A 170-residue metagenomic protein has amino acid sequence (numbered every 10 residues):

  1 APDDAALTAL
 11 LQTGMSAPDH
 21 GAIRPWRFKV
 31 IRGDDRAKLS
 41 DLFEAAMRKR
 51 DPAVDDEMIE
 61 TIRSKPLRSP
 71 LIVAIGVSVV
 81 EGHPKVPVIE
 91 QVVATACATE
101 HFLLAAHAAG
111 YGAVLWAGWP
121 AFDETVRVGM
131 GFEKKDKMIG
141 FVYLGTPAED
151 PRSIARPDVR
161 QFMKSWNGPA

Functional and structural regions predicted by a protein language model:
A1-R68, A170: N-terminal amphipathic, basic helical "cap/leader" segment at the start of enzyme domains
G14, V73, V79-G129: Small-aliphatic-rich amphipathic alpha-helix that forms the alpha element of a beta-alpha
D35-A37, S78-E81: A short acidic, glycine/proline-enriched capping/turn motif at secondary-structure boundaries, especially helix N-cap
F43-V54, P84-E90, G129-M130: Short, surface-exposed loop/helix-turn segments at secondary-structure junctions that function as lids/hinges flanking
R68, V73, F141-Y143: C-terminal edge-of-domain segments
V126-I139: Short, electropositive alpha-helical surface patch
M138-A170: C-terminal helix-cap and adjacent tail motif
